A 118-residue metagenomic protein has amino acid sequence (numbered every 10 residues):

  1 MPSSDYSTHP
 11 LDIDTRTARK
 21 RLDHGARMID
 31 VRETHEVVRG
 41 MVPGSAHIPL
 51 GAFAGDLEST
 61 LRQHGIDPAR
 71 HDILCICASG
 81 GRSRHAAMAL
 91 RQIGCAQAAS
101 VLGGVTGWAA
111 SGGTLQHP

Functional and structural regions predicted by a protein language model:
M1-R27, E33-I73, G81-P118: Rhodanese-like catalytic fold shared by cysteine-dependent sulfurtransferases and DSP/PTP-type phosphatases
